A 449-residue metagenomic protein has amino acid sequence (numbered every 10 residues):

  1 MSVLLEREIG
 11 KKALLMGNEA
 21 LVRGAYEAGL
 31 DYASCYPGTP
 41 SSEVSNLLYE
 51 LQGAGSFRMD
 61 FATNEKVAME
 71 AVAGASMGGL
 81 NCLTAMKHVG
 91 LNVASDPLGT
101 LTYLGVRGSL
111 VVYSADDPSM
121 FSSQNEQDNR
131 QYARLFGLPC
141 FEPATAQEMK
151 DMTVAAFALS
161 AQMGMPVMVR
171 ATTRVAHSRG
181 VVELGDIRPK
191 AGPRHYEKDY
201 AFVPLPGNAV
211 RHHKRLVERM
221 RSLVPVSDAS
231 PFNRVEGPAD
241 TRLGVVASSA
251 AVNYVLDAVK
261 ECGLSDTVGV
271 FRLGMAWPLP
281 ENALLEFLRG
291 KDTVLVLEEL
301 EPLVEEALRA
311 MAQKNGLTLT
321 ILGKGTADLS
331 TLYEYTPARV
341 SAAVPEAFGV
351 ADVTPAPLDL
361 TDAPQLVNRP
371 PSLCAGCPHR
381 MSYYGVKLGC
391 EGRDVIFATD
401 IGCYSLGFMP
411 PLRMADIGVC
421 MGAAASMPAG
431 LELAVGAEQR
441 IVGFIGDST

Functional and structural regions predicted by a protein language model:
M1-A146, R174, P238-A239, T267 (+1 more regions): Thiamine diphosphate
S2-N18, V22, A28, P143-L373 (+1 more regions): Flexible, low-complexity linker and terminal segments
H88, D116, S249-A250, G274 (+1 more regions): Residue-level signal for short, function-critical loop segments
G443-D447: Gly/Ser-rich oxyanion-binding loop with an adjacent helix/lid that shapes the negatively charged ligand pocket
